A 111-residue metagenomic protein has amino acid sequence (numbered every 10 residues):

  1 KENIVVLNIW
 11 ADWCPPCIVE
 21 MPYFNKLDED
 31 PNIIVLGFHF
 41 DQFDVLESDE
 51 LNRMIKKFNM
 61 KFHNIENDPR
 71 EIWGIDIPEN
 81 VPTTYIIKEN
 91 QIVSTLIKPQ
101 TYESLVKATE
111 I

Functional and structural regions predicted by a protein language model:
K1-I18, V35-G37: Short active-site neighborhood of thiol/selenol oxidoreductases, capturing the structured segment around
K1-V5, N25, E29, T95 (+1 more regions): Proteins that catalyze or organize thiol-disulfide redox chemistry and the adjacent proteostasis machinery handling
E2-V5, P31-I34, M60-H63, E89: Loop/turn elements at helix/coil->beta-strand transitions in domains of secreted/extracellular proteins
I9-W10, M54, F62: Conserved hydrophobic/aromatic "anchor" residues that stabilize well-ordered secondary structure elements
P15, V45-L46, Q100-E103: Short alpha-helical
I18-F58, E66-G74: Structural microenvironment flanking redox-active thiols in thiol-disulfide oxidoreductases
K56-M60, E66-E110: Thiol/disulfide oxidoreductase modules built on the thioredoxin-like
